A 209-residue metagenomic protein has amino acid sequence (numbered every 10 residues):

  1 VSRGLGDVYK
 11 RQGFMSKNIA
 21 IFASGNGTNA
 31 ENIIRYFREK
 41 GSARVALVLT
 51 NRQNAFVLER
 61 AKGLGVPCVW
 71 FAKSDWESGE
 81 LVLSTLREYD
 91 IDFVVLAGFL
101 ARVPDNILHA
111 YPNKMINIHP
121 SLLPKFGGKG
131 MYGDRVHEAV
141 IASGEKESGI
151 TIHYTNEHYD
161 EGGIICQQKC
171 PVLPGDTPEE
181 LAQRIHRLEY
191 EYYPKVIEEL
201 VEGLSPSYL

Functional and structural regions predicted by a protein language model:
V1-Q12: Single conserved hydrophobic/aromatic residue that forms the stacking wall/gate of nucleotide- or nucleobase-binding
R11-L209: One-carbon transfer enzymes
